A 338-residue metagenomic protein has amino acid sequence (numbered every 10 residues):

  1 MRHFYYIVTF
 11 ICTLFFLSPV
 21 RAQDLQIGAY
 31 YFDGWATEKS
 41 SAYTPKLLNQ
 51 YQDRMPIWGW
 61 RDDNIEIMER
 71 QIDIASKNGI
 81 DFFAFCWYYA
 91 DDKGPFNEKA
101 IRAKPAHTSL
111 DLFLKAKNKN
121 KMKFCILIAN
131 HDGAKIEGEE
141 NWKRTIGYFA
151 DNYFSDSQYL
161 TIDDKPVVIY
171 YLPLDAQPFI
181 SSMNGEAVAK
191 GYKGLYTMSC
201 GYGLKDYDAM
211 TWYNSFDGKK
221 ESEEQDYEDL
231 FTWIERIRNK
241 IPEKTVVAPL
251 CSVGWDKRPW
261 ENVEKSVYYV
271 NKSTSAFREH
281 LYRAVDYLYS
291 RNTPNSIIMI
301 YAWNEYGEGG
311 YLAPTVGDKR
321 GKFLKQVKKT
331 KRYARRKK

Functional and structural regions predicted by a protein language model:
M1-Y5: Positively charged n-region of N-terminal signal peptides that target proteins for export
Y6-F16: Bacterial N-terminal signal peptides
S18-A22: Sec/Tat signal peptide C-region and signal peptidase I cleavage site
Q23-K338: Glycan-processing catalytic domains of CAZymes
